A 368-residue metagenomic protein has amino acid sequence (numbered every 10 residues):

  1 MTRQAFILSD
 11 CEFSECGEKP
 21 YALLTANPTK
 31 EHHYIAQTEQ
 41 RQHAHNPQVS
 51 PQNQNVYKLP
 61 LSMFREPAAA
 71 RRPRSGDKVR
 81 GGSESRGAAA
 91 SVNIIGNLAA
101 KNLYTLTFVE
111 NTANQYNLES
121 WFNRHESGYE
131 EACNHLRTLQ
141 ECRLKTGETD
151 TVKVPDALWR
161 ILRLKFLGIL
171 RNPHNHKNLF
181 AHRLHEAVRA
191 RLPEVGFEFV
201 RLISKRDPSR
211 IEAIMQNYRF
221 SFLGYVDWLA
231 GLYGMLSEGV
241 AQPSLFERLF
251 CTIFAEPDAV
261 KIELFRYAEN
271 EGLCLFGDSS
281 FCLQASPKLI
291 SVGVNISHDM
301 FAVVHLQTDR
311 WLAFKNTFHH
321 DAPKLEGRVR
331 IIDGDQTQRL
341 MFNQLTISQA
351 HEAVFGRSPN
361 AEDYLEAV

Functional and structural regions predicted by a protein language model:
T2-V368: Alpha-helical structural context detector biased toward long hydrophobic helices
